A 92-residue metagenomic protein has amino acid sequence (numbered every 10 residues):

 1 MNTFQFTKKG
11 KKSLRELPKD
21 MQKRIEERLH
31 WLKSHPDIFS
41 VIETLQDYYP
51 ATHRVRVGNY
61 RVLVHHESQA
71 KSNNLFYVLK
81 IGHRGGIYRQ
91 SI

Functional and structural regions predicted by a protein language model:
M1, T52, N73-F76: A generic structural signal for beta-strand entry/edge sites
M1-R28: Arg/Lys-rich, positively charged N-terminal/basic patches that mediate binding to nucleic acids
K8, Q46-Y49, S91-I92: Solvent-exposed, flexible loop/coil residues
K12, W31, H83-G86: Active-site micro-motifs of SAM-dependent methyltransferase domains
S13, R28, V41-T44, Y77-K80: Residue-level recognition of specific faces of alpha-helices
S13, R54, L63: Short aromatic/hydrophobic contact patches that present stacked aromatics for nucleic-acid/ligand binding
H30-V55: A short, surface-exposed loop/turn module that caps and links secondary-structure elements
V57-Y60, H65-I92: Enriched for short, Lys/Arg-rich terminal
